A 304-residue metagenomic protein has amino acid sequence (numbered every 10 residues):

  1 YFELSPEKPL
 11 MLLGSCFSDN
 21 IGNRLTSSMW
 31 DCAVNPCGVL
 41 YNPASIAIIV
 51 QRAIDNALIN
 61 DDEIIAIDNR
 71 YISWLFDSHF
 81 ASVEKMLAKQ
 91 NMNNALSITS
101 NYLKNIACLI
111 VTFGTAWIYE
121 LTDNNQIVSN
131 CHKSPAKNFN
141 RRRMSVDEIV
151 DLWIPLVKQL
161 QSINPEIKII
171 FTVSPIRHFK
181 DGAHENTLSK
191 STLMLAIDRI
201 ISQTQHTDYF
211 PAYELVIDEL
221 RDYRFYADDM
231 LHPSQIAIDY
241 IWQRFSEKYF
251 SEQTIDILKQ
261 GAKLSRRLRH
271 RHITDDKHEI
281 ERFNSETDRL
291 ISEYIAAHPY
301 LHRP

Functional and structural regions predicted by a protein language model:
Y1-P304: Extracellular glycan-modifying ectodomains
